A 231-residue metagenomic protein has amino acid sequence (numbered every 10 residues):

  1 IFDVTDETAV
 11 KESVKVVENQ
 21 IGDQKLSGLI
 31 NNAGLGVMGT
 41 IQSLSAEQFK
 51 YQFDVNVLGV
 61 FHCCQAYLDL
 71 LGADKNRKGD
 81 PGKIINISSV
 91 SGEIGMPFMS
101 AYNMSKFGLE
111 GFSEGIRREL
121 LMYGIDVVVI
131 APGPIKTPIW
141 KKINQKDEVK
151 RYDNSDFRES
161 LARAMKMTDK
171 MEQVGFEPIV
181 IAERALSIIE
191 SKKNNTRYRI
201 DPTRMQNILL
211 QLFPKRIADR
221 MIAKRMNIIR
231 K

Functional and structural regions predicted by a protein language model:
I1-E12, A46: The beta1-alpha1 cofactor-binding region of Rossmann-like NAD(H)/NADP(H)-dependent oxidoreductases
N32-V37: Conserved NAD(P)H cofactor-binding loop of Rossmann-fold oxidoreductase domains
T40-I41, Q48-K50: Substrate-binding pocket helix/loop in short-chain dehydrogenase/reductase
Q42, I94-S100: Active-site loop immediately N-terminal to the catalytic Tyr-X3-Lys motif of short-chain dehydrogenase/reductase
C64, S105: Active-site helix of classical SDR
S89: Residue(s) in the substrate-gating loop at a strand-loop-helix junction that position the organic substrate next
E119-E172: C-terminal beta-strand-loop-alpha-helix "lid" module of Rossmann-like NAD(P)-dependent dehydrogenases
